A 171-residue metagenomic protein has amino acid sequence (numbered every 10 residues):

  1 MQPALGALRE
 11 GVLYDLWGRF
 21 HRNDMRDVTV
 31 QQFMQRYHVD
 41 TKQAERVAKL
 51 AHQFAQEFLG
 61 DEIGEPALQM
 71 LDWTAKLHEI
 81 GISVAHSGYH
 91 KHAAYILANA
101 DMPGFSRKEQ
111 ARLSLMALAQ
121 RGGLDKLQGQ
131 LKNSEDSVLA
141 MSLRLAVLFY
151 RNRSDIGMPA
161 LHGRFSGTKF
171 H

Functional and structural regions predicted by a protein language model:
M1-W17: Phosphate-binding glycine-rich/basic clefts of nucleotide- and phosphate-handling proteins, predominantly
L5, R9, N23-D27, H90 (+1 more regions): Alpha-helix initiation and N-capping motif
L16-R36: Long, charged amphipathic helices and adjacent flexible linkers at domain junctions
Q31-Q35, K42-Q43, A48-F165: Divalent metal-dependent catalytic cores for phosphoryl transfer on phosphate-bearing substrates
T168-H171: Short, aliphatic-rich beta-strand segments
